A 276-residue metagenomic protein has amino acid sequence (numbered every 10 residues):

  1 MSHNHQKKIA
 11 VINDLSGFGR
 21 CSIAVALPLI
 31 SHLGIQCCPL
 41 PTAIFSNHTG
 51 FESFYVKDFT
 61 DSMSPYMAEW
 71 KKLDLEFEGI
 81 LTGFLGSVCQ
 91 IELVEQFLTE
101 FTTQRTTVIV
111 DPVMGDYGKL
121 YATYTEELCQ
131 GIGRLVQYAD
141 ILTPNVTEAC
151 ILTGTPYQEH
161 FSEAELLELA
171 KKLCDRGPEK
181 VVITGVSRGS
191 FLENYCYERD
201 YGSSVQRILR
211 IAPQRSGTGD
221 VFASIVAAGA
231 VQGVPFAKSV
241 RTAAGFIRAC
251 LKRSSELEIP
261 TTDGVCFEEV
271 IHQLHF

Functional and structural regions predicted by a protein language model:
S2-V110, M114-A122, F267-L274: Conserved N-terminal subdomain of the carbohydrate kinase-like
I12, L33, W70-L73, E100-F101 (+7 more regions): Change "in soluble alpha/beta enzymes" to "in soluble alpha/beta proteins
G17, S203-G217: Short pre-catalytic strand/loop immediately N-terminal to key active-site residues, enriched for Gly-Thr
S62-P65, R134, E168, K172 (+1 more regions): A non-catalytic, amphipathic alpha-helix used as a structural packing/dimerization or gating element in enzyme scaffolds
A122-G202: Conserved phosphate/ATP/ADP-binding segment of small-molecule kinases
P213-F236, V240: Short, small-residue alpha-helix embedded
A237-F276: Charged C-terminal helix
